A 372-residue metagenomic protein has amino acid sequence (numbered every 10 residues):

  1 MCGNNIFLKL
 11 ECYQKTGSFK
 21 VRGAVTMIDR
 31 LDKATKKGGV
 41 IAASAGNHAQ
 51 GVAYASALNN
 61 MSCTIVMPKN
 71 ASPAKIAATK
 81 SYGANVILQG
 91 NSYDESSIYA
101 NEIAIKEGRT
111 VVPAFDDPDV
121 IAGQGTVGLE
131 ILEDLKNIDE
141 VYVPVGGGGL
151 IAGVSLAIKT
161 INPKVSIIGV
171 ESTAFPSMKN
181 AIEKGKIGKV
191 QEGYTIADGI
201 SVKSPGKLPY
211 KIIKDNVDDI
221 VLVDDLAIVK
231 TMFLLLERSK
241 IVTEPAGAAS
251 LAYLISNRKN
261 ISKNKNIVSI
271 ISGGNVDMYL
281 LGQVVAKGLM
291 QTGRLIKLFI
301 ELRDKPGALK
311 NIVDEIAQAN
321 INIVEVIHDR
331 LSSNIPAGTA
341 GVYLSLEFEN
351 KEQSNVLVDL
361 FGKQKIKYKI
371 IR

Functional and structural regions predicted by a protein language model:
M1-R372: PLP-dependent amino-acid enzyme catalytic core
